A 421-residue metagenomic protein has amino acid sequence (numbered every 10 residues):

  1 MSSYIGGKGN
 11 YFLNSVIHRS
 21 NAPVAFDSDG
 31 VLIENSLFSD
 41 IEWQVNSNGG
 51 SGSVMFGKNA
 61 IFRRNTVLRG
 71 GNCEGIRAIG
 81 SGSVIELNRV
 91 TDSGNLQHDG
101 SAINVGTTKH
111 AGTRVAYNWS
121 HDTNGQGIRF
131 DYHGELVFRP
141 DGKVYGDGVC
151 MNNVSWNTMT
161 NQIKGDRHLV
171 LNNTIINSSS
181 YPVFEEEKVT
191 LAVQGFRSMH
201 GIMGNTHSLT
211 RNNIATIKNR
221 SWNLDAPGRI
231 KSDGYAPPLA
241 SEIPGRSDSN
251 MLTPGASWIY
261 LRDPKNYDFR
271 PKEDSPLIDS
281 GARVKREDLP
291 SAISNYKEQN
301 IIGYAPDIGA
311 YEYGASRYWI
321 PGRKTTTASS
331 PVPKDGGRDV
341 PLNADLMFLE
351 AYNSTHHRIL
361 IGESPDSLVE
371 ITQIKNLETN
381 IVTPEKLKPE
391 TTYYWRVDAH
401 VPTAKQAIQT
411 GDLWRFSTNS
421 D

Functional and structural regions predicted by a protein language model:
M1-I5, R19-A25, E42-M55, R69-R77 (+5 more regions): Extracellular beta-strand/beta-solenoid scaffold signature
S3, G9-N10, S15, G30-V31 (+13 more regions): Solenoid scaffold repeats with emphasis on beta-solenoid/beta-helix
N10, S15, S36, I41 (+9 more regions): Consensus "Asn ladder" position of solenoid repeat domains
Y132-R270, E287: Predominantly extracellular beta-rich ligand-binding scaffolds that present long acidic/polar faces for carbohydrate
M251-S316: C-terminal accessory segments
I320-T355, P389-T392, D412-D421: N-terminal non-catalytic regions of secreted/periplasmic and cell-surface proteins
H356-E390, P402-T410: Recognizes extended acidic, P/S/T-rich segments that occur within or adjacent to Ig-like beta-sandwich modules
